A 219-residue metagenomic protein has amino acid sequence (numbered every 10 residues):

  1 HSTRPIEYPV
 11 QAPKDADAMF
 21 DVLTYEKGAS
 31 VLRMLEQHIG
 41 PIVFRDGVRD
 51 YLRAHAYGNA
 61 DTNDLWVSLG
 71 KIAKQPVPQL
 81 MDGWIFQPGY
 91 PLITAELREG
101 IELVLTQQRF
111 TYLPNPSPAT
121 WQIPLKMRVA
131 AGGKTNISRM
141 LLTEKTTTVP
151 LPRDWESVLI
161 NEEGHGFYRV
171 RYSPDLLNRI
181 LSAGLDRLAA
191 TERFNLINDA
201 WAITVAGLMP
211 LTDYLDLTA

Functional and structural regions predicted by a protein language model:
H1: Post-HExxH zinc-binding segment in Zn-dependent metallohydrolases
P5-A16, D21-L23, K27-M34, I42-D46 (+1 more regions): Non-catalytic accessory/interaction domains
I39: Zn2+-dependent metallopeptidase catalytic core
